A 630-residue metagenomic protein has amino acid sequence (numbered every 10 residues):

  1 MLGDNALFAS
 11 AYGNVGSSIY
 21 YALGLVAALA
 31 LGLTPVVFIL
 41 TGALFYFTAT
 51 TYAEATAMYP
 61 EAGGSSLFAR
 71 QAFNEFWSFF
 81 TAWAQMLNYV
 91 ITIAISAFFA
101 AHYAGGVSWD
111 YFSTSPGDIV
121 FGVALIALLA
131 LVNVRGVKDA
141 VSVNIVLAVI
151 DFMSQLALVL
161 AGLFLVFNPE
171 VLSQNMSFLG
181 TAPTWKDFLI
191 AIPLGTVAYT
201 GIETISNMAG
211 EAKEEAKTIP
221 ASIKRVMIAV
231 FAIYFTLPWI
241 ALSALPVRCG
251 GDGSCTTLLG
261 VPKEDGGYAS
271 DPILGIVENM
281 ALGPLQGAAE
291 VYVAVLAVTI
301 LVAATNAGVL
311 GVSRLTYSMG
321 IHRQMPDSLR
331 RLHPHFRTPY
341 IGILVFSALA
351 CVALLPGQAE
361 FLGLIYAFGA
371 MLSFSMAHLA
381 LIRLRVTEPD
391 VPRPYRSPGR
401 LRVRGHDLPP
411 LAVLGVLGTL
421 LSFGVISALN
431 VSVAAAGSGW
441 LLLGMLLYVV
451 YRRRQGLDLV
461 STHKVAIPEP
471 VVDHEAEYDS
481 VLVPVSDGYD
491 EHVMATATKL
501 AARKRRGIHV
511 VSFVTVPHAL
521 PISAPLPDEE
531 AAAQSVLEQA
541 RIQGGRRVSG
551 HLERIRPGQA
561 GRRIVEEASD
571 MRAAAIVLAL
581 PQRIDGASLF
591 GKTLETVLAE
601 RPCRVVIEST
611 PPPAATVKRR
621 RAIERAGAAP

Functional and structural regions predicted by a protein language model:
Y12-L23, E61, T81-A101, L194-A212 (+2 more regions): Membrane-helix boundary/coupling elements in multi-pass transport proteins
Y21-F121, L156, A229, T236: Extracellular loop-to-transmembrane helix junctions
S113, I145-T218, I223-E290: Helix-loop-helix junctions that connect adjacent transmembrane segments in multi-pass membrane transporters
G117-N168, I223-M227, G363-A377, V431-M445: Membrane-interface loop-to-helix entry segments
S328-T338, S375-S427: C-terminal membrane-solvent junction of multi-pass transporters and transport-like membrane proteins
E360, L364-I365, G369-A370, R402-L459: A generic transmembrane alpha-helix motif of multi-pass inner-membrane proteins
D473-P527, V548-L552, E600, I607-T610 (+1 more regions): Small/aliphatic-rich secondary-structure junction motif
L578-A599, A614-A615: Glycine-rich, Arg-bearing micro-motifs that act as flexible, cationic patches
